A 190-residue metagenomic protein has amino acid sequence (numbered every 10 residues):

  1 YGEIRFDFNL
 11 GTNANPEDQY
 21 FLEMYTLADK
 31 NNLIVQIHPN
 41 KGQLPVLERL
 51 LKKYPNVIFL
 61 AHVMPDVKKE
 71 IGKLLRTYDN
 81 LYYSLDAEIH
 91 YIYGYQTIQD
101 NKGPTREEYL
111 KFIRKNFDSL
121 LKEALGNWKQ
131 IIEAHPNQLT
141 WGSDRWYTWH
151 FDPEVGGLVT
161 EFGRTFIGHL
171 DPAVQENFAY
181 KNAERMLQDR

Functional and structural regions predicted by a protein language model:
Y1, A28, Y83, D144 (+2 more regions): Conserved, mostly hydrophobic/aromatic
Y1-T12, N31, T140-W141, R145: Active-site groove signature of glycoside hydrolases
R5-N9, G42-Q43, P65-D66, E88-H90 (+3 more regions): Short, solvent-exposed loop/turn segments at secondary-structure junctions
F8-T12, N116, G163: Conserved short-loop catalytic and cofactor-binding motifs
N15-W141: Catalytic pocket-lining loop regions of alpha/beta-barrel enzymes, especially the amidohydrolase/enolase/GH5 lineages
Q130, P136-Q138, W146-R190: Mid-to-C-terminal alpha-helical segments outside catalytic/metal-binding sites
